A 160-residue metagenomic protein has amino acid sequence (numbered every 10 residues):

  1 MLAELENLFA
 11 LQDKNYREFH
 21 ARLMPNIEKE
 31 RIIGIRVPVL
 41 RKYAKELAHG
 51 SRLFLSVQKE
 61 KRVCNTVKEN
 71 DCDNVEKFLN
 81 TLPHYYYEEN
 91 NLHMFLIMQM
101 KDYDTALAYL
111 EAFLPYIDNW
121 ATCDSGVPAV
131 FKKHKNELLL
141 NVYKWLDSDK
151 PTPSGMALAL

Functional and structural regions predicted by a protein language model:
M1-L160: Alpha-helical scaffold domains
